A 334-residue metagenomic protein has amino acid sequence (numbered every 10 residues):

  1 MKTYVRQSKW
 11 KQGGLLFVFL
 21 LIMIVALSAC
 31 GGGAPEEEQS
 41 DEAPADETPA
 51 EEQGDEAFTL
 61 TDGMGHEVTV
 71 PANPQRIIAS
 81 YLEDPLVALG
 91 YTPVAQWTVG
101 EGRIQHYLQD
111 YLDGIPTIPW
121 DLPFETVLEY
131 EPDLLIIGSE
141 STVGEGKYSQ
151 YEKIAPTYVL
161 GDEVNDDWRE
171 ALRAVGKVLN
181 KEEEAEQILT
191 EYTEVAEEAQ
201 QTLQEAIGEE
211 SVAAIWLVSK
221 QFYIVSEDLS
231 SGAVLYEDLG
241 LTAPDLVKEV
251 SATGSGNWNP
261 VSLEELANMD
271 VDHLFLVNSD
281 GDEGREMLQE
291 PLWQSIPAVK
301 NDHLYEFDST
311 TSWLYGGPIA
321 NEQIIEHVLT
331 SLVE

Functional and structural regions predicted by a protein language model:
K2-L20, S28-Y81, E184-I215, S279-D280 (+4 more regions): Bacterial Sec-exported substrate-binding components of ABC uptake systems
D62-M64, P116-E125, T253-L263: Short helix-initiation/N-cap motifs at beta->coil->alpha
I78-L128, L134, S139-E140: A short, structured surface patch at a secondary-structure boundary
E101-Q105, I224-N257: Alpha-helical, coiled-coil/dimerization segments enriched in small aliphatic residues
V127, E131-I137, P156, L266 (+1 more regions): Proline-aspartate-enriched helix->loop->beta-strand connector
V143-G146, G161-V175, E209-V234, S251-T253 (+1 more regions): Extracytoplasmic ligand-binding site segments that recognize negatively charged/polar headgroups
K153-K220, Y315-E334: Extracytoplasmic substrate-binding proteins
M269-E334: Structured C-terminal subdomain patch of bacterial secreted/periplasmic proteins
